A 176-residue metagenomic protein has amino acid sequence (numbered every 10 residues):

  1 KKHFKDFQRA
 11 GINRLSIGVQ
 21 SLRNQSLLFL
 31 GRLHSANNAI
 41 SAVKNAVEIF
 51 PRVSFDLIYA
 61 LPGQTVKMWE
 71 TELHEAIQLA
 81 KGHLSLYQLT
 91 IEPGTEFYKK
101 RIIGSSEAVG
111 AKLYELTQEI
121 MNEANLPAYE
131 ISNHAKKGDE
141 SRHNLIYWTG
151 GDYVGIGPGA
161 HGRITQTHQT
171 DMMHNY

Functional and structural regions predicted by a protein language model:
K1-Y176: C-terminal scaffold of the Radical SAM
